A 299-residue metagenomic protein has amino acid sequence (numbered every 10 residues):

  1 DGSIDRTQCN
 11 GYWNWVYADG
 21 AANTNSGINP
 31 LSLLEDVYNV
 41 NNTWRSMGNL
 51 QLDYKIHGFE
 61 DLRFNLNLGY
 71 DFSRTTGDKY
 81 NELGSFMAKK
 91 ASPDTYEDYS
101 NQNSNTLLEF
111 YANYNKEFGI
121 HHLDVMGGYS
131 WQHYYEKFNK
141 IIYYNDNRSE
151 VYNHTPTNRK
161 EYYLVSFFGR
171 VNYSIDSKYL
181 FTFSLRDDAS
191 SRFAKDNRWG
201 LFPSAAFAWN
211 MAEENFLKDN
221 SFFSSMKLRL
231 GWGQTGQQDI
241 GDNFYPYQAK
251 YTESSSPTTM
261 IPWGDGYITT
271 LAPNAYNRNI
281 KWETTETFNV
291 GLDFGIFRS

Functional and structural regions predicted by a protein language model:
D1-Y80, A91-S299: Extracellular/periplasmic, surface-exposed regions of secreted and cell-surface proteins
L83, M87: Short, conserved phosphate-binding/catalytic loop or strand-edge motifs used in phosphoryl-/nucleotidyl-transfer
